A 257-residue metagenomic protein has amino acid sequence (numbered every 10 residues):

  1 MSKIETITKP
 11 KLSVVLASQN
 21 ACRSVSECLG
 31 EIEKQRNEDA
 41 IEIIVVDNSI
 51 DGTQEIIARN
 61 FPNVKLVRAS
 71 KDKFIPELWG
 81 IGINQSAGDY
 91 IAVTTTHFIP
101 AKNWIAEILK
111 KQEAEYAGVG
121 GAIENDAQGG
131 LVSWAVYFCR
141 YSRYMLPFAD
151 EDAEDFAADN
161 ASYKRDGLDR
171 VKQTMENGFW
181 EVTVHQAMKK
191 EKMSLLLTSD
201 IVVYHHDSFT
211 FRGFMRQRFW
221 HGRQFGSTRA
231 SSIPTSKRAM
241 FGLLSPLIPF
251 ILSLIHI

Functional and structural regions predicted by a protein language model:
M1-E31: N-proximal low-complexity "stem/linker" segments adjacent to membrane-targeting elements
G30-A40: Short, acidic, metal-binding catalytic loop of nucleotide-sugar glycosyltransferases
E31, V46-E55, F98: A conserved acidic beta->alpha catalytic loop
A69-S86, T183: Glycine-rich, basic loop-to-helix element that forms the pyrophosphate-binding segment of sugar-nucleotide handling
I91: Short aromatic/hydrophobic "clamp" motif used to bind/position activated sugar donors
N103-V132: Conserved donor NDP-sugar-binding/catalytic core segment of glycosyltransferases
N177-Q186: Acidic donor-binding loop at a coil-to-helix junction in glycosyltransferase catalytic cores that engages
Y204-L254: Active-site-adjacent helix/loop segment of glycosyltransferases that harbors family-specific signature motifs
